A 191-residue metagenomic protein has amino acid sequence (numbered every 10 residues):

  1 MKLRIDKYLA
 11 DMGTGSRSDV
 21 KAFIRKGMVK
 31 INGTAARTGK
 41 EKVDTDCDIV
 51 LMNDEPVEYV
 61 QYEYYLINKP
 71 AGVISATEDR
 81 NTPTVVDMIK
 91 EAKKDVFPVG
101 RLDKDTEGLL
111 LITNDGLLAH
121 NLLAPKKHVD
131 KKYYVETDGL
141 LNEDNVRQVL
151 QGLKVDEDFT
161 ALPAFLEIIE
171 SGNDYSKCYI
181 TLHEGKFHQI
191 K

Functional and structural regions predicted by a protein language model:
K2-K191: Basic, flexible Lys/Arg- and Gly-enriched helix-loop patches that mediate nucleic-acid binding at interfaces with rRNA
